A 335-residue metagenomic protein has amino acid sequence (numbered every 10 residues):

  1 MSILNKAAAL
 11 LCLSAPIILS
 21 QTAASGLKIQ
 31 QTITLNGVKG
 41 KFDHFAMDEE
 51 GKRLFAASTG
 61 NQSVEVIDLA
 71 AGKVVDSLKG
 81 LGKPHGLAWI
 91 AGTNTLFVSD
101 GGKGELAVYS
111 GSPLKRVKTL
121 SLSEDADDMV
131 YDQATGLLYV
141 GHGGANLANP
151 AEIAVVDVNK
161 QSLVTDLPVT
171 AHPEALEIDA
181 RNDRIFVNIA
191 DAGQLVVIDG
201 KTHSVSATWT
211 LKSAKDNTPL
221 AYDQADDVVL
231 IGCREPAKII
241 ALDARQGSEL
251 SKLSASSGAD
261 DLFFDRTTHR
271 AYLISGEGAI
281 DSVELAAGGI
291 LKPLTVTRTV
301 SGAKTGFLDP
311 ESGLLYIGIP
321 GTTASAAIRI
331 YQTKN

Functional and structural regions predicted by a protein language model:
M1-I3: N-terminal secretory signal peptides that target proteins for export/translocation
K6-I17: Bacterial N-terminal signal peptides
S20-N335: Predominantly soluble domains enriched in secretory-pathway, periplasmic, or organellar proteins
